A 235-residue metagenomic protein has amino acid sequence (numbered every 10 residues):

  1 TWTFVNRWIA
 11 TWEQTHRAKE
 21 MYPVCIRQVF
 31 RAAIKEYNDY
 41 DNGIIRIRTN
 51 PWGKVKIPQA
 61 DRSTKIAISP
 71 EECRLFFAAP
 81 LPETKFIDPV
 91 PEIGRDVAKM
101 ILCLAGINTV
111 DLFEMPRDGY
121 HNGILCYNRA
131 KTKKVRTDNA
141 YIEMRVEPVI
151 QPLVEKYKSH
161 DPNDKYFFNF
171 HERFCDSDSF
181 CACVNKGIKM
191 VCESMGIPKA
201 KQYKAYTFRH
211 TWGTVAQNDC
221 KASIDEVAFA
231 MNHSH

Functional and structural regions predicted by a protein language model:
T1-S63, A79-K85: N-terminal core-binding DNA-recognition domain of tyrosine recombinases/integrases
A18, Y22-I26, S69, I93-G94 (+4 more regions): Hydrophobic (often cysteine-bearing) scaffold residues that line and stabilize catalytic clefts of nucleotide/cofactor
R31-I44, I101-I124, D225: Short, charged phosphate-coordinating catalytic segments
I57-A78, V135-E147, P162-K165: DNA breakage-rejoining catalytic core of tyrosine-based enzymes
C73, E147-A200: Active-site/catalytic core of tyrosine-dependent DNA strand-transfer enzymes
P82-K99: Conserved catalytic core of the tyrosine transesterase superfamily
E83-D88, N185-F229: Short, basic (Lys/Arg/His-rich) helix/loop patches that form interaction surfaces in the mid-to-C-terminal regions
E114-E155: Conserved tyrosine-mediated DNA breakage-rejoining catalytic core shared by Y-recombinases
